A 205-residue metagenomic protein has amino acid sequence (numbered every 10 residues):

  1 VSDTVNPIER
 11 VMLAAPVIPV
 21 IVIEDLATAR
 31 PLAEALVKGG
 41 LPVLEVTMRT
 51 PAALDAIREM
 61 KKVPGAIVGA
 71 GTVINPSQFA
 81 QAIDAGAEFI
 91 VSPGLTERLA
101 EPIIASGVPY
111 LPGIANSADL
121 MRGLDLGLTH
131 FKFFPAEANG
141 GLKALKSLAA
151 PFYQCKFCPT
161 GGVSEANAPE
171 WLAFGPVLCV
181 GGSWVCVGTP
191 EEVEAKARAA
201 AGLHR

Functional and structural regions predicted by a protein language model:
V1-E88, A105, Q154, E165-A166 (+1 more regions): Conserved N-terminal beta1-alpha1 strand-loop-helix module at the mouth
V17-I21, L44-V46, V68-G71, I90-V91 (+4 more regions): Hydrophobic faces of well-ordered beta-strands that scaffold small-molecule active sites in alpha/beta enzyme cores
L32, L99-I103, D119, L145 (+1 more regions): Aromatic/hydrophobic pocket-lining residues that form π-stacking "cages" and hydrophobic walls in ligand
L32, N75-A85, A118-L126, K143 (+2 more regions): Catalytic cores of alpha/beta
K62-P64, G86-F89, V108-L111, T129-F131 (+3 more regions): Short, hinge-like loop/turn segments at secondary-structure boundaries
F89, P93-N139: Histidine/lysine/aspartate-rich catalytic loop segments that bind and position anionic ligands
F89-L99, K132-L142, G175-K196: Glycine-rich phosphate-binding active-site loops on the catalytic face of alpha/beta enzymes
Y110, G141-F152, P159: CoA-thioester-processing core
